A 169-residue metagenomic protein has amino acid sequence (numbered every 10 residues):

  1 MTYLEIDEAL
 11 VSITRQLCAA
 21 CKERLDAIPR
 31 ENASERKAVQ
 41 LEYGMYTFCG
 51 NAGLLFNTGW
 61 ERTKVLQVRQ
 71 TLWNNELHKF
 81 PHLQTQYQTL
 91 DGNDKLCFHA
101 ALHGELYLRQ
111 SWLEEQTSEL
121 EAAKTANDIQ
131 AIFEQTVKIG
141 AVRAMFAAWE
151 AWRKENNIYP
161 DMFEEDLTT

Functional and structural regions predicted by a protein language model:
T2, C18, N32-S34, T58 (+4 more regions): Intrinsically disordered, low-complexity coil/linker segments enriched for acidic/polar and small residues
Y3-I28, N32, L41-M45, R69: Short terminal alpha-helical segments
L4, E23-A38, L54-F56, T85-Q86 (+2 more regions): Charged, low-complexity interaction regions
D7-K22, A38, E76, F98-T117: Short amphipathic alpha-helical heptad-repeat segments
A20-I28, Y46, L83, L102 (+5 more regions): Non-transmembrane amphipathic alpha-helical segments
A38-G50, F98-G104, T136-A148: Alpha-helical oligomerization interfaces
Y46-W60, W112, A141-Y159: Amphipathic alpha-helical coiled-coil segments
G50-C97, E114, S118-E121: Long, low-complexity or tandemly repetitive, helically biased scaffold regions used for multimeric assembly/adhesion
